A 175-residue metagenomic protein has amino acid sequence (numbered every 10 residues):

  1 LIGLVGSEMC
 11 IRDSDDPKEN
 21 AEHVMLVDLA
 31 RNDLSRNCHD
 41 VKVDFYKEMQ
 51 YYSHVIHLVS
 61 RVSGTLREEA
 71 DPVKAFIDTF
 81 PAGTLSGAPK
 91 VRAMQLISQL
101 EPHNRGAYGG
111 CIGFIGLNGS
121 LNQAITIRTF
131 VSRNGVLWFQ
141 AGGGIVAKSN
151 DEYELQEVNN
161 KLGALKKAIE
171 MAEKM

Functional and structural regions predicted by a protein language model:
I2-L4: A short, hydrophobic C-terminal helix/tail in secreted or cell-surface proteins
S7-E8, R12-M175: Extended alpha-helical targeting/anchoring segments, especially N-terminal organellar/secretory targeting helices
